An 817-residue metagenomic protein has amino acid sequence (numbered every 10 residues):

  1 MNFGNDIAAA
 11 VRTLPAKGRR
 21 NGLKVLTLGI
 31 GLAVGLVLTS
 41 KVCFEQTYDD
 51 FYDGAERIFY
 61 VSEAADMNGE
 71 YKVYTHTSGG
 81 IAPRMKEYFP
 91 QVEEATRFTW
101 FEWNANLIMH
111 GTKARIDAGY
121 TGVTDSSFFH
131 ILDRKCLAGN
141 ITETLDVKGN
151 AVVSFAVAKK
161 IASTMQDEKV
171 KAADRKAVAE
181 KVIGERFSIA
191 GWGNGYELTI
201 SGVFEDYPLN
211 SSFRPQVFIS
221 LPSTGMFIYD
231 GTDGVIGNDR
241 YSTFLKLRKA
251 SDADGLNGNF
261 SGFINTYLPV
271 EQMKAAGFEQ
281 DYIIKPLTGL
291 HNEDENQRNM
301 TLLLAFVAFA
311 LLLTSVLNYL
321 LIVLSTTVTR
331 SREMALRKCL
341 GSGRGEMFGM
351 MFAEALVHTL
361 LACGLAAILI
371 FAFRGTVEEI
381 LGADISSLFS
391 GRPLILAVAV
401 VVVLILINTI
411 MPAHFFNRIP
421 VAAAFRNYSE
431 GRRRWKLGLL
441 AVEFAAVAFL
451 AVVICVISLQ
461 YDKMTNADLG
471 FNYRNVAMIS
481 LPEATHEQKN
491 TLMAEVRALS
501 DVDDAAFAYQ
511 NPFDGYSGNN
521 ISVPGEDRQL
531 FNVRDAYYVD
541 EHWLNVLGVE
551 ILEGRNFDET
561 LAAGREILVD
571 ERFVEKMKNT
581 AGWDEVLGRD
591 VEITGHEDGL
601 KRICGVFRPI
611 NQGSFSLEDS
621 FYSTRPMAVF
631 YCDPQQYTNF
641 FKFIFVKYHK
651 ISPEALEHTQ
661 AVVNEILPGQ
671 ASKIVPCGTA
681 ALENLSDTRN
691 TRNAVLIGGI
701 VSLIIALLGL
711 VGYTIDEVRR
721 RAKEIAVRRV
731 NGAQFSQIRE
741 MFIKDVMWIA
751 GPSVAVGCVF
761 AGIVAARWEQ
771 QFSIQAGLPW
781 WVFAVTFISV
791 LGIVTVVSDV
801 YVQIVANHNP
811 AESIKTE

Functional and structural regions predicted by a protein language model:
M1-G22, Y52, S261-A310, T329-R330 (+6 more regions): Membrane-helix entry/capping segments
N5-R19, L317-H358, R418-S429, L708-W748 (+1 more regions): Intracellular coupling helices
I7, L38-A105, R115, I236-K246 (+5 more regions): Membrane-proximal extracellular/periplasmic loop immediately following the first transmembrane helix
L14, E45, V61, M85 (+26 more regions): Generic structural signal for small/hydrophobic residues in well-ordered secondary structure, especially within
A16-F44, Q297-R332, L360, W435-Q460 (+4 more regions): Hydrophobic alpha-helical transmembrane segments of multi-pass inner-membrane transport and secretion
R20-K24, I30-A64, F373-G382, A446-R474 (+1 more regions): Alpha-helical transmembrane segments
V37, T266-Y267, A355-R418, L459 (+1 more regions): Small-residue-rich transmembrane alpha-helices
S126-L137, V153-N296, A494, A498-N684: Mid-to-C-terminal secondary-structure elements that act as membrane-proximal/extracytoplasmic interface segments
